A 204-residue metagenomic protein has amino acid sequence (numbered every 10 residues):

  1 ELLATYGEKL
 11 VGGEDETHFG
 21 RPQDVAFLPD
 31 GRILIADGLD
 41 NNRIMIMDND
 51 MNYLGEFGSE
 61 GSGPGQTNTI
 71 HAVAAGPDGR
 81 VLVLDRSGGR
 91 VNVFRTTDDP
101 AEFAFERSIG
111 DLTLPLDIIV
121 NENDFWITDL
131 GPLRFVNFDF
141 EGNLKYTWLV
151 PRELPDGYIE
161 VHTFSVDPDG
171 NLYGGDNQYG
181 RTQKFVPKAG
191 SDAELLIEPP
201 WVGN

Functional and structural regions predicted by a protein language model:
E1-N204: Eukaryotic scaffold repeat domains enriched in small/polar residues
